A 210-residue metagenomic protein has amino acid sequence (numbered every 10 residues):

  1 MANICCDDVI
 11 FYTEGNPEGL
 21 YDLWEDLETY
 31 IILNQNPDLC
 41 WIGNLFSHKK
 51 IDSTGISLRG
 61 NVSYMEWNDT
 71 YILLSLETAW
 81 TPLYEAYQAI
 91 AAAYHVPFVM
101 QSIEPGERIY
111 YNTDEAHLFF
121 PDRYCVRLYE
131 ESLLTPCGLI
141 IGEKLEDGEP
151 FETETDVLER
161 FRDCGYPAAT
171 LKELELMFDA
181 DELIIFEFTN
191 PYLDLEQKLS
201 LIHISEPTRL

Functional and structural regions predicted by a protein language model:
M1-A86, A92, P105-Y110, L139 (+4 more regions): Acidic (Asp/Glu-rich) sequence patches and key acidic residues that form negatively charged surfaces used
D8-I10, L73, V99, I185 (+1 more regions): Ordered hydrophobic segments in well-structured contexts
V96, M100-R123: Acidic/polar low-complexity flexible segments
D114-A116, F120-I185: Mixed-charge (acidic/basic) macromolecular-recognition segments
I184-L201: C-terminal accessory extensions appended to soluble enzyme cores
S200-L210: Residue-level detector of conserved catalytic or cofactor/ligand-binding positions in enzyme active sites
